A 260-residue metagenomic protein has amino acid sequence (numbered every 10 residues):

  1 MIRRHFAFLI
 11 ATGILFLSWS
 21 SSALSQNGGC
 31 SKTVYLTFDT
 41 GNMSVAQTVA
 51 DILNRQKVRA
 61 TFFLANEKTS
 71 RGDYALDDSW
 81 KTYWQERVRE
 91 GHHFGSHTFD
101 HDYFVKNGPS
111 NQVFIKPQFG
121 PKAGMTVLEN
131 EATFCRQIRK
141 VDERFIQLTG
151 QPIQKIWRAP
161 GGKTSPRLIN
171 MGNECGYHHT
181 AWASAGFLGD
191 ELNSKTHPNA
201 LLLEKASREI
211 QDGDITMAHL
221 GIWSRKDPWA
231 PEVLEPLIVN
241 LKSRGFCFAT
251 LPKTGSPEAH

Functional and structural regions predicted by a protein language model:
M1-I10: Bacterial N-terminal signal peptides that target proteins for export
L9-S18: Bacterial N-terminal signal peptides
L24-F114, F119-E129, Q137-K155: Active-site beta->alpha N-cap acidic-glycine motif
Q26-G28, Q56, A60, S70 (+1 more regions): C-terminal domain-boundary segment and adjacent tail
T40-V45, N66-S79, D102-N107, I156-P166 (+3 more regions): Acidic-and-aromatic substrate-binding clefts and catalytic sites of carbohydrate-active enzymes
T61-F63, G95, I156-R158, T180 (+2 more regions): Structural detector of well-ordered beta-strand residues that form the stable sheet scaffold of enzyme domains
F94-H101, G162-T164, M217-L220: Histidine-centered catalytic micro-motifs
K163-E209, G245-P257: His/Asp/Glu-enriched short active-site or ligand-binding loop at hydrolase and phosphoryl-transfer sites
